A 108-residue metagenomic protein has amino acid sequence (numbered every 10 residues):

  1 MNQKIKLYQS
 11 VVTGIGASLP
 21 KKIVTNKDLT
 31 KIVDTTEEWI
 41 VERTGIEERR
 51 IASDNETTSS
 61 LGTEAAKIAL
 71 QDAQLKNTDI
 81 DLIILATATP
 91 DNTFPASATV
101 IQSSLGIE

Functional and structural regions predicted by a protein language model:
M1-E38, R43: N-terminal amphipathic/basic leader segments beginning at the initiator methionine
Q3-K6, A17, Q71, K76-T78 (+1 more regions): Short acidic/glycine-rich loops and adjacent helix/strand connectors that line catalytic pockets where negatively
K6, I23, T30, D34 (+3 more regions): Electropositive phosphate-/nucleotide-binding environments in soluble metabolic enzymes
V12-G14, I40, A69, I83 (+1 more regions): Conserved small-residue
G16, N55, A66-K67, T87-T89: Short glycine-rich, polar/acidic loop-and-turn segments at beta strand-coil junctions
D34, A65-D81: Phosphate/pyrophosphate-binding loops at sites that engage ATP/ADP/AMP, CoA/4′-phosphopantetheine, polyphosphate
V41-S60, A88-E108: Conserved catalytic cysteine-centered active-site region of acyl-thioester-dependent Claisen-condensing enzymes
D81-T87: Short glycine-rich or small-residue beta-strand-to-loop segments that form or flank ligand, phosphate, metal/Fe-S
